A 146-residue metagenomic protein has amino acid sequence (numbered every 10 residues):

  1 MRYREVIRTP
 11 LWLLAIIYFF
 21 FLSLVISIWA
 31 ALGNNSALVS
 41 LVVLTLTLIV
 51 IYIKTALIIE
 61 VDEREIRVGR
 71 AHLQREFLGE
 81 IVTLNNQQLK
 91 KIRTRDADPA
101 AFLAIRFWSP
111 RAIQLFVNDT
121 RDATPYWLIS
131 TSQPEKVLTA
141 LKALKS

Functional and structural regions predicted by a protein language model:
M1-A31: N-terminal membrane-targeting/pre-transmembrane regions
E5-I7, V117, T131: Pocket-edge structural micro-motifs
I7, E63-E65, D119: Short, well-ordered turn and helix-capping elements at secondary-structure junctions
L32-L41: Short, aromatic-rich membrane-interface segments at the entry and exit of alpha-helical transmembrane domains
S40, T47-I51, T94-D96, I105: Short, solvent-exposed secondary-structure boundary motifs
V43-V82: Conserved beta-hairpin
G69-L128: Non-transmembrane, membrane-adjacent beta-strand/coil modules in membrane-associated proteins and peripheral
T124-S146: C-terminal/domain-terminus segments
